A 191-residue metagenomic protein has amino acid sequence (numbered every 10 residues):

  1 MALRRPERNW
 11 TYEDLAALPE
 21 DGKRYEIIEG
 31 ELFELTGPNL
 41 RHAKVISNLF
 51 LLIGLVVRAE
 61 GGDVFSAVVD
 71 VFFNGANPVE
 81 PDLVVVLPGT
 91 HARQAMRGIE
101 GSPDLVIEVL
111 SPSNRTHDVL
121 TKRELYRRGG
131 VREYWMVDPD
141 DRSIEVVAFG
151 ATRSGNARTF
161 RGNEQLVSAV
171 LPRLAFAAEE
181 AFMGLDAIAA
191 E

Functional and structural regions predicted by a protein language model:
M1-E191: Gly/Pro/Ser/Thr-rich low-complexity, intrinsically disordered segments predominantly at protein N-termini
